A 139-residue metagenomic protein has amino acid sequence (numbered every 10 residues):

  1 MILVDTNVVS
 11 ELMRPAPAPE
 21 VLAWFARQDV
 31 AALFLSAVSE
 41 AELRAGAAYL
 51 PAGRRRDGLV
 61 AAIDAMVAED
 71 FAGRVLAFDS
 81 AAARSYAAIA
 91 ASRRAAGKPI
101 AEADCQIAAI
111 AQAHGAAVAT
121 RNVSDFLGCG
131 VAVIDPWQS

Functional and structural regions predicted by a protein language model:
M1, A108-S139: Acidic, PIN/NYN-like endoribonuclease modules and their adjacent C-terminal/linker elements
M1-S39, A48-A65, S139: Short, well-structured N-terminal submotif of metal-dependent ribonuclease cores
D5, I100-A101, N122-V123: Histidine- and aromatic-rich ligand-binding microenvironments
V9, E40-L43, A83, F126: A generic structural signal for short hydrophobic patches within well-formed alpha-helices
E11-L12, W24, G46, Y86-I89 (+2 more regions): Residues that scaffold the ATP/ADP-binding catalytic core of kinase and kinase-like folds
A45-G53, E69-A119: Active-site neighborhoods of divalent-metal-dependent phosphate/nucleic-acid chemistry enzymes
